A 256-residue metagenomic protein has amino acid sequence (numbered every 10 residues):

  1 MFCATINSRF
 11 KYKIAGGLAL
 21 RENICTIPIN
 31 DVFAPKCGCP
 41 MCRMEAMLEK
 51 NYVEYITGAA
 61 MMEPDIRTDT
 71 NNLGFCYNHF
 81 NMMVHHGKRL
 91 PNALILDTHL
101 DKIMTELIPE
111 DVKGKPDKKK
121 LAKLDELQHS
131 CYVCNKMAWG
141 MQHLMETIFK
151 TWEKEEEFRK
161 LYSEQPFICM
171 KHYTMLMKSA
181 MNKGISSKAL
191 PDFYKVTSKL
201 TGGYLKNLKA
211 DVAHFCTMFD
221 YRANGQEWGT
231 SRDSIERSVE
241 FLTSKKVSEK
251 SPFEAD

Functional and structural regions predicted by a protein language model:
F2, I6-D256: Intrinsically disordered, low-complexity regulatory regions of eukaryotic proteins
